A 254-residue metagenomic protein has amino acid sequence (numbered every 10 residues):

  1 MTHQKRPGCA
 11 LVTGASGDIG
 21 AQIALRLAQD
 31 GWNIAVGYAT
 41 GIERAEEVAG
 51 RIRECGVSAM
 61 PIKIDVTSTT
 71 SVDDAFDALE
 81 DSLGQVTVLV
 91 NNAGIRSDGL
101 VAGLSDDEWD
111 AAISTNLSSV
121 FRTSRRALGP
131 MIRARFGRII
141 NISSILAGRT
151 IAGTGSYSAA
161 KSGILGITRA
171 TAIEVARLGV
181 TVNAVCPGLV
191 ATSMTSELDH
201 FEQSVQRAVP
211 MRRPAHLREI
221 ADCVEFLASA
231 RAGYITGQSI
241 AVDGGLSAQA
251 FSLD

Functional and structural regions predicted by a protein language model:
S16-G17: Conserved glycine-rich cofactor-binding loop
L100-V101, E108-I113, V205: Substrate-binding pocket helix/loop in short-chain dehydrogenase/reductase
S124, A160, T168: Active-site helix of classical SDR
G129, I173-E174, G233: Alpha-helical segment proximal to the catalytic Tyr-Lys
S144: Residue(s) in the substrate-gating loop at a strand-loop-helix junction that position the organic substrate next
R149, E225, T236-D254: Short C-terminal tail/terminal secondary-structure segment of NAD(P)H-dependent dehydrogenase/reductase domains
A176, T181, I235-G237: Short, small/polar-rich loop/turn modules that mediate ligand/substrate recognition or access, typified
